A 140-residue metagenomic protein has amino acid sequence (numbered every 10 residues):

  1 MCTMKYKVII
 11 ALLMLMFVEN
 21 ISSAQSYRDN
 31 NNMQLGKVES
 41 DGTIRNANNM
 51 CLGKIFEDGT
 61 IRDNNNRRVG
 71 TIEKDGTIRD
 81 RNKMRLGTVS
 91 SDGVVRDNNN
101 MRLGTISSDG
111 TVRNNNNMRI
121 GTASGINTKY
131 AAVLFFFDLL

Functional and structural regions predicted by a protein language model:
C2-M16, N20-C51, E57-R68, K74-L140: Long terminal segments
